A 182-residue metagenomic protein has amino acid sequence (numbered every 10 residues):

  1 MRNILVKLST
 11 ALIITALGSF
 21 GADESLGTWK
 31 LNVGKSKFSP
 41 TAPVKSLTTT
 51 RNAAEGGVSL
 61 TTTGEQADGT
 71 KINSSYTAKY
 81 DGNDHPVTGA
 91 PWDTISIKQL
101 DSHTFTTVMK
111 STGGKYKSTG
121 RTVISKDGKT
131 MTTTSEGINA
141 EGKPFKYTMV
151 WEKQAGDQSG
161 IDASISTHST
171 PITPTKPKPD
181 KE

Functional and structural regions predicted by a protein language model:
M1-S9: Bacterial N-terminal signal peptides that target proteins for export
A11-G21: Hydrophobic h-region of N-terminal signal peptides that target proteins for export in Gram-negative bacteria
F20-E182: Hydrophobic small-molecule pocket/channel-lining residues, especially in calycin-type beta-barrels
